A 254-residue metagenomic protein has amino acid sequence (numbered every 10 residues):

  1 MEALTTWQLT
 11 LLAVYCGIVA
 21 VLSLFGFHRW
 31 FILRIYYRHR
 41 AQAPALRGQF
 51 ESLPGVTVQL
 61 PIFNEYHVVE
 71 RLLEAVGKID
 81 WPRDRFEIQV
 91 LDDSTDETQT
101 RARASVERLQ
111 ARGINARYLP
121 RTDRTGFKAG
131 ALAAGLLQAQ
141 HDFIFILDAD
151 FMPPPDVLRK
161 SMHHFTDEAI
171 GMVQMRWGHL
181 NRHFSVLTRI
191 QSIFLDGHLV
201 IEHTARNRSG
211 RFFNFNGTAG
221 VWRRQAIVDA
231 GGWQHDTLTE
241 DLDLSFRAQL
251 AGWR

Functional and structural regions predicted by a protein language model:
M1-S52: N-terminal membrane-anchoring/stem segments of glycan-assembly enzymes
P54-Q59, E87, V228, D243: Cell-envelope/extracellular polymer assembly enzymes that use nucleotide-activated donors
V56-E65, I79, L91, H164: A conserved hydrophobic helix/loop-capping motif in glycosyltransferases and polysaccharide synthases
E74-R85: Short, acidic, metal-binding catalytic loop of nucleotide-sugar glycosyltransferases
R83, D92-A102, D123-T125: A conserved acidic beta->alpha catalytic loop
S94, D148-M152, D236: The conserved acidic donor/metal-binding loop of glycosyltransferases
V106-F143, P155-L238, Q249-L250: Long helical/loop segments within the catalytic core of UDP-sugar-dependent glycosyltransferases, especially the large
L238-L244: Acidic donor-binding loop at a coil-to-helix junction in glycosyltransferase catalytic cores that engages
